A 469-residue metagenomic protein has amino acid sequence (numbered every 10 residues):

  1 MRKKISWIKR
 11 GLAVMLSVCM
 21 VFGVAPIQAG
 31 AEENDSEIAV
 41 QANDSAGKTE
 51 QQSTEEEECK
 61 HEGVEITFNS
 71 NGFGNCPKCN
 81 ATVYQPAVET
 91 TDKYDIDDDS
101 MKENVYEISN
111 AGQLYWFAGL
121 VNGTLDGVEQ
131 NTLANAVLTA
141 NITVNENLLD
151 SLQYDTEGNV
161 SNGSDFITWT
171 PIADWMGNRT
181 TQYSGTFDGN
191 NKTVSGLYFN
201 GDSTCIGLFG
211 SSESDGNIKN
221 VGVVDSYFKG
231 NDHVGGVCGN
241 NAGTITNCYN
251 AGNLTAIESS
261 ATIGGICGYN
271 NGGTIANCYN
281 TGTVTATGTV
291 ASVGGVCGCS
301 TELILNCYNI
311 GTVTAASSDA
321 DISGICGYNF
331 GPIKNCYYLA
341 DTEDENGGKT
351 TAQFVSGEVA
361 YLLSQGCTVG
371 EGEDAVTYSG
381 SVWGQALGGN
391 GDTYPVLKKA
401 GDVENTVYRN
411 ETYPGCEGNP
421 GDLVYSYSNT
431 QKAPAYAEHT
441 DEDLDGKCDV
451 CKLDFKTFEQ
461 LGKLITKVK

Functional and structural regions predicted by a protein language model:
R2-M15: Bacterial N-terminal signal peptides that target proteins for export
I8, V21-G30: C-terminal segment of classical bacterial N-terminal signal peptides
N34-K60, N71-A433, D445-V450, D454-I465: Surface-exposed repetitive/solenoidal architectures
E65-F73, A437-D443: Short, flexible, mixed-charge glycine/proline-rich loop motifs that serve as phosphate/nucleic-acid-contacting
